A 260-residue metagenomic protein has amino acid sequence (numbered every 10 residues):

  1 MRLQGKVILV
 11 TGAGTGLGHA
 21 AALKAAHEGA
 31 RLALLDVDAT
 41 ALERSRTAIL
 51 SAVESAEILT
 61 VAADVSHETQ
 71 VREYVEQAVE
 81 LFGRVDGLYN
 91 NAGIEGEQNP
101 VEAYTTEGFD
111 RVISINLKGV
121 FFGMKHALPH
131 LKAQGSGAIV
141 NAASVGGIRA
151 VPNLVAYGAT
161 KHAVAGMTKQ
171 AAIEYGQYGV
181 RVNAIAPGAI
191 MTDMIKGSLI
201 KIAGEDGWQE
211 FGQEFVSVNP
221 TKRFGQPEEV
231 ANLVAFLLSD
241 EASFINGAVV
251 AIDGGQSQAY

Functional and structural regions predicted by a protein language model:
L3-A33: Canonical Rossmann dinucleotide-binding motif of NAD(H)/NADP(H)-dependent dehydrogenases/reductases, specifically
E95-Q98, R149, A235, N246-Y260: Short C-terminal tail/terminal secondary-structure segment of NAD(P)H-dependent dehydrogenase/reductase domains
N99-V101, T105-I113, F211, F215: Substrate-binding pocket helix/loop in short-chain dehydrogenase/reductase
M124, T160, T168: Active-site helix of classical SDR
P129, I173-E174, S243: Alpha-helical segment proximal to the catalytic Tyr-Lys
S144: Residue(s) in the substrate-gating loop at a strand-loop-helix junction that position the organic substrate next
G176, R181, I245-G247: Short, small/polar-rich loop/turn modules that mediate ligand/substrate recognition or access, typified
